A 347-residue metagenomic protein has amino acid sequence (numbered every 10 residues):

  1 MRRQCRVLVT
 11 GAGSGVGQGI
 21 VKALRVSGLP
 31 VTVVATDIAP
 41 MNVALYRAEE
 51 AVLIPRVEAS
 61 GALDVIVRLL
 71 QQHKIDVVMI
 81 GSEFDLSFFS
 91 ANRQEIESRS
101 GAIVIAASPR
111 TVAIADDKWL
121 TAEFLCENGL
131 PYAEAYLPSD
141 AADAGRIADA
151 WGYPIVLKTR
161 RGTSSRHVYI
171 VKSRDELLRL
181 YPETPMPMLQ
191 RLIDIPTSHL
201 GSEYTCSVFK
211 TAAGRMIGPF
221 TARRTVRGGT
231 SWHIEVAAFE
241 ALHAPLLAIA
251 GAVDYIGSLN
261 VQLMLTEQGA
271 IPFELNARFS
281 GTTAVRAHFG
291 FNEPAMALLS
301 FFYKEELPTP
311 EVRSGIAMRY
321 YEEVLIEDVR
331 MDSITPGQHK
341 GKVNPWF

Functional and structural regions predicted by a protein language model:
M1-I105: ATP-binding N-terminal substructure of ATP-dependent carboxylate-amine bond-forming enzymes
D37-P40, E83-D85, R110, T211-R215 (+1 more regions): Short glycine-enriched loops at secondary-structure junctions
V112-Y204, A212-R215: Active-site nucleotide/adenylate-binding loops and adjacent lid/helix of ATP-dependent enzymes
S165, T225-I234, N276-G290: Glycine-rich phosphate/pyrophosphate-binding beta-alpha loops
K172-V253, M264-L265, G269-I271: Phosphate-binding site of ATP-dependent enzymes
G251-H288: Conserved metal-phosphate-binding beta-hairpin within the catalytic cores of diverse ATP-dependent phosphoryl-transfer
A295-F347: Peripheral (often C-terminal) accessory segments that flank ATP-dependent C-N-forming ligase machineries
